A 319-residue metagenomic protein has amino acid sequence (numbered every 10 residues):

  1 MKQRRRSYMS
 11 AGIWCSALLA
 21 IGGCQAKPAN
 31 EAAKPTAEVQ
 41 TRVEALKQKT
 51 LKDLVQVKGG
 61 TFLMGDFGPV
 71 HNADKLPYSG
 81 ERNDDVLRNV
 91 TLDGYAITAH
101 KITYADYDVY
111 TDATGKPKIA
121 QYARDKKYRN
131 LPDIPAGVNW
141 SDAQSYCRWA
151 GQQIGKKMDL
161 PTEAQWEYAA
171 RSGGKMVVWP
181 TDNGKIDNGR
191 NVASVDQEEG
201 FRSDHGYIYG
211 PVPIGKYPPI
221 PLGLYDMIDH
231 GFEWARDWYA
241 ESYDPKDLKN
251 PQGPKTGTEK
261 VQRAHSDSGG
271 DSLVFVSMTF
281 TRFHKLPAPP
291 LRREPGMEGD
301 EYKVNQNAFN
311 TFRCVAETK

Functional and structural regions predicted by a protein language model:
K2-G12: Bacterial N-terminal signal peptides that target proteins for export
G12-A20: Bacterial N-terminal signal peptides
Q25-K34, V39, P219-I220, P254-K319: Disulfide-stabilized, aromatic/cysteine-rich ligand-recognition loop
A32-D53: Post-signal peptide N-terminal segment of mature Sec-exported envelope proteins
R42-E44, K75-V86, P221, P295-K303: Short, P/G- and charge-enriched loop/turn segments at secondary-structure junctions
L46-I119, N139, D229: A short glycine-rich, aromatic-capped structural motif
L63, G68, N72, I134 (+3 more regions): Functional-site microenvironments in short loops/helix caps that host divalent-cation chemistry
Y95-A96, N130-A136: Second-shell loop/turn segments in exported
